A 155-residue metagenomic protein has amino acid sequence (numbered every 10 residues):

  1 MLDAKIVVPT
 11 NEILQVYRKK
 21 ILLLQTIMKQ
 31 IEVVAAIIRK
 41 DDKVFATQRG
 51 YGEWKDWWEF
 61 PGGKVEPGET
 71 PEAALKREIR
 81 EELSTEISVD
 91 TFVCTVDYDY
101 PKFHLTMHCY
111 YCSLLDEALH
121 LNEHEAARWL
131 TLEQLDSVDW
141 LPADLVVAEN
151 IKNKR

Functional and structural regions predicted by a protein language model:
M1-I27: N-terminal amphipathic/basic-hydrophobic helices that include classical n-h-c signal peptides and signal-anchor
Q25-V44, K64: Conserved N-terminal beta-strand and adjoining loop/helix that marks the start of the Nudix/MutT-like hydrolase domain
E32-V34, D42, L105-H108, E125: Change "...and in nucleic-acid phosphodiester-cleaving endonucleases..." to "...and in nucleic-acid processing enzymes
K40-E81: Conserved Nudix-box catalytic region and its N-terminal flanking loop in Nudix hydrolases and closely related
E82-V89: Short secondary-structure junctions
E86, V96-A118, R128: Active-site-adjacent beta-strand/loop module that shapes the phosphate/pyrophosphate-binding cleft
Y111, H120-I151: NUDIX/MutT-family hydrolases
